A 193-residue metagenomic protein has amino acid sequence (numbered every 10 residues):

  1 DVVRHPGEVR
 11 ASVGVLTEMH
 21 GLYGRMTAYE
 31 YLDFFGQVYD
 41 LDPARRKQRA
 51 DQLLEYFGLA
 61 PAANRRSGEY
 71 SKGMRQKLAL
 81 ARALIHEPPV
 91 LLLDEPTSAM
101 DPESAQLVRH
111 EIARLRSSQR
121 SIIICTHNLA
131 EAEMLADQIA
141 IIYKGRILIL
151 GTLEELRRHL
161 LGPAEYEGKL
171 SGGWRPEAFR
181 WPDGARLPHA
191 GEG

Functional and structural regions predicted by a protein language model:
D33, Q37, A44-A62: Conserved ABC ATPase "signature" region
R66-Y70: Conserved ABC ATPase signature
L80: Hydrophobic anchor residue at the start of the ABC signature
E87: Conserved catalytic motifs of ABC-family nucleotide-binding domains
L91-D94: Catalytic Walker B motif of ABC-type/P-loop ATPase nucleotide-binding domains
R109-G193: ABC transporter nucleotide-binding domain
